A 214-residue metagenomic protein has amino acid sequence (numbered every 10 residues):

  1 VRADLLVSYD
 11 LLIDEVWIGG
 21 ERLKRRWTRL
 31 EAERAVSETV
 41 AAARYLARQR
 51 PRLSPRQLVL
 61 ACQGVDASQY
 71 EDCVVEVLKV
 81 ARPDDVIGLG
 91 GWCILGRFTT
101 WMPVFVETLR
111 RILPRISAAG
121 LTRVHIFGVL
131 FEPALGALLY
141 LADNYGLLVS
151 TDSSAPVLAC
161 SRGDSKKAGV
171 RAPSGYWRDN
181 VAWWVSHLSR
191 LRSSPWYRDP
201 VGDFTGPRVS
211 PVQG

Functional and structural regions predicted by a protein language model:
V1-E71: Active-site beta->alpha loop and helix N-cap motifs at the rims of alpha/beta catalytic domains
D4-V7, P55-A61, D84-G88, L121-H125 (+1 more regions): Structural preference for beta-strand elements that scaffold enzyme active sites
L11, A61-V65, G90-I94, F127-E132 (+1 more regions): Active-site beta-loop-alpha junctions enriched in small/polar residues
D14-I18, S68-Y70, L95-R97, P133-G136 (+1 more regions): Short catalytic/ligand-binding loop motif for oxyanion handling, primarily in non-cytosolic enzymes, centered on
E15-E33, L95-V104, G163-V170: Short, flexible/disordered intra-domain loops and linkers
R48, R52, R110-I126, F131-G214: Alpha/beta catalytic cores of nucleotide-metabolism and tRNA/nucleoside-modifying enzymes
P51-L53, V65-L95: Alpha/beta enzyme core
A67-V80, F98-I112, L138-L139: Distinct, well-ordered alpha-helical segments
